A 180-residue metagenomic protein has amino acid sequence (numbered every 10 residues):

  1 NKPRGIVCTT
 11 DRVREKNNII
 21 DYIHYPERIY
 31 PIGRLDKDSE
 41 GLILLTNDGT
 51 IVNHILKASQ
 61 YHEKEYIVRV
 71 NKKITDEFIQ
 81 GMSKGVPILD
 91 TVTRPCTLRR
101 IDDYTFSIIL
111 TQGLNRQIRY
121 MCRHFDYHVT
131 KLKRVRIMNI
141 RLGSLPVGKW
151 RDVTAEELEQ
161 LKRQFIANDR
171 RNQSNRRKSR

Functional and structural regions predicted by a protein language model:
K2-R180: Basic, flexible Lys/Arg- and Gly-enriched helix-loop patches that mediate nucleic-acid binding at interfaces with rRNA
